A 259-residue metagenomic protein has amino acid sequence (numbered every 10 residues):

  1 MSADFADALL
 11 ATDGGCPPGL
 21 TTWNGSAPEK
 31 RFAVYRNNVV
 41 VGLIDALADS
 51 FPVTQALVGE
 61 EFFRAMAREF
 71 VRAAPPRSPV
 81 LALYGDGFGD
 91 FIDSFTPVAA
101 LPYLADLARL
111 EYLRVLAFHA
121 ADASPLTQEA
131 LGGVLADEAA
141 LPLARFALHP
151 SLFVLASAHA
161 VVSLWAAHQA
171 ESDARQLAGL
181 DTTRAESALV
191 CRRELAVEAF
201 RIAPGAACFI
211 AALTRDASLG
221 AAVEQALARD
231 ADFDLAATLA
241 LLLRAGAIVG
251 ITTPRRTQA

Functional and structural regions predicted by a protein language model:
M1-L126: N-terminal, charged low-complexity regulatory/assembly segments
C16, A27, A65, V161-L164 (+3 more regions): A broad, structure-centric signal for solvent-exposed, well-ordered loop/edge residues that line or flank functional
E29-F32, A188, D216-L219: A short alpha-helix capping/helix-coil boundary motif
Y35-R36, E129, V223-Q225: A short, structure-level motif marking secondary-structure boundaries and short turns
A73-P204: Hydrophobic packing positions characteristic of elongated beta-solenoid/beta-helix-type spike/fiber shafts
L195-A259: C-terminal structured interaction module
